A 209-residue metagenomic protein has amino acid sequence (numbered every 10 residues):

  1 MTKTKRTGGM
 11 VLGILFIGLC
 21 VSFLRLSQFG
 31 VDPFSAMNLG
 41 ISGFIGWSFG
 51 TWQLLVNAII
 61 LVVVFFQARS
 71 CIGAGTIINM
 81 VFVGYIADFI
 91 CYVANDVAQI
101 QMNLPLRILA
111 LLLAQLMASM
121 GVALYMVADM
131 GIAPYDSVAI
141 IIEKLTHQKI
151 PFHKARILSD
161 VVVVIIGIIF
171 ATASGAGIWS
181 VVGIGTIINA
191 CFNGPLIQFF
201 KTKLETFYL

Functional and structural regions predicted by a protein language model:
M1-L209: Core subunits and conserved enzymes of cellular information-processing and envelope-translocation systems across
